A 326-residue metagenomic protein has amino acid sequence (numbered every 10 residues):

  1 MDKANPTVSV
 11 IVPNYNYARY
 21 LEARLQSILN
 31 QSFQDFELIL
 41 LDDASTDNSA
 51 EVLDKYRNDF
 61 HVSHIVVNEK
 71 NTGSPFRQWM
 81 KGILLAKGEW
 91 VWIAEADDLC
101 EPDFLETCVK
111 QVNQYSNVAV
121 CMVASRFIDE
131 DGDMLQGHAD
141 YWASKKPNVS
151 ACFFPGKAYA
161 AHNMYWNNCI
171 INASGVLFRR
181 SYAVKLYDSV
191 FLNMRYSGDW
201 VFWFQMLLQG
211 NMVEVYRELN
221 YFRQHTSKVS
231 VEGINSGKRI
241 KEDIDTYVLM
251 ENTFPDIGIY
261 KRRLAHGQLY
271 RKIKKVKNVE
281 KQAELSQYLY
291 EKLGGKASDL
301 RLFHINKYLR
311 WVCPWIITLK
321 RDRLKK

Functional and structural regions predicted by a protein language model:
M1, N252, L269-K326: Membrane-interface aromatic/basic loop that binds lipid-linked glycans or pyrophosphate carriers, typified by
N5-V8, L29-L40, N48, F60-H64: Short loop->beta transition adjacent to catalytic acidic/histidine clusters or analogous donor-positioning motifs
Y17-N30: Short, well-formed alpha-helical segments that are part of the catalytic scaffolds of diverse glycosyltransferases
S27, D42-E51, K70-T72, E95: A conserved acidic beta->alpha catalytic loop
N68-A86, L99, T107: Glycine-rich, basic loop-to-helix element that forms the pyrophosphate-binding segment of sugar-nucleotide handling
V91: Short aromatic/hydrophobic "clamp" motif used to bind/position activated sugar donors
D103-A143: Conserved donor NDP-sugar-binding/catalytic core segment of glycosyltransferases
W142-R239, D243: Conserved nucleotide-sugar donor-binding catalytic segment
